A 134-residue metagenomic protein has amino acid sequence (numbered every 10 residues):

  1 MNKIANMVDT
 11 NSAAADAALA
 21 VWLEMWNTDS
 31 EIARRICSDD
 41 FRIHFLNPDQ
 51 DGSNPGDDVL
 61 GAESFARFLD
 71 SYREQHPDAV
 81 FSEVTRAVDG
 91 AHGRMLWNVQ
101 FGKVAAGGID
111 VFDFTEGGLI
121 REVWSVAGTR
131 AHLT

Functional and structural regions predicted by a protein language model:
M1-T134: C-terminal and inter-domain tail/linker signature
